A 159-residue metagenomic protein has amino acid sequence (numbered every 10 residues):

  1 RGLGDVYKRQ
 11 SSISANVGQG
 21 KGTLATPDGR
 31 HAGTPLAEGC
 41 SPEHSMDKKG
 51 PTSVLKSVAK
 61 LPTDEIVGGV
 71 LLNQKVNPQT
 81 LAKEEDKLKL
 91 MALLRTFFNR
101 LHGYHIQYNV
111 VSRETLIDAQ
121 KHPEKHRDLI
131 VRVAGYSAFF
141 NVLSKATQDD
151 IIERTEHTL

Functional and structural regions predicted by a protein language model:
G2-Y7: Short, small-residue-biased leader/transition segments that mark boundaries at the very start of proteins
K8-S11, V110: Short coil/turn segments at secondary-structure boundaries
S12-K21, F140-Q148: Conserved phosphate/anionic-ligand binding catalytic regions in large, soluble enzymes, centered on
I13-L24, D28, C40-P42, L61: C-terminal auxiliary extensions adjacent to catalytic cores
T23, P27, A32-T34, T155: Intrinsic disorder at enzyme termini
A37-E156: Structured mid-domain segments that build the active-site/substrate or prosthetic-cofactor binding neighborhood
